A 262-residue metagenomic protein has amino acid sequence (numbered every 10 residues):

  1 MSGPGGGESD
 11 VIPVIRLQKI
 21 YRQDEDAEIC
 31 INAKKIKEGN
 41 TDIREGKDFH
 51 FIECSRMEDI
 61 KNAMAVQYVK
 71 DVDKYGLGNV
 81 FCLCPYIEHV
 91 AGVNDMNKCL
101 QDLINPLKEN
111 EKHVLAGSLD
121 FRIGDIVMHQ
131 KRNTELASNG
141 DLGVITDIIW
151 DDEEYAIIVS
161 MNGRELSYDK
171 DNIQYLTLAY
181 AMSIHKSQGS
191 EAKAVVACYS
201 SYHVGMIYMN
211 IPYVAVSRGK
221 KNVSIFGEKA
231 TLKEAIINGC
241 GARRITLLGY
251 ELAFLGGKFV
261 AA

Functional and structural regions predicted by a protein language model:
M1-A137, T146-I148, L255, F259-A262: Conserved helicase motor core of P-loop NTPases
M128, D141-A262: C-terminal accessory regions
